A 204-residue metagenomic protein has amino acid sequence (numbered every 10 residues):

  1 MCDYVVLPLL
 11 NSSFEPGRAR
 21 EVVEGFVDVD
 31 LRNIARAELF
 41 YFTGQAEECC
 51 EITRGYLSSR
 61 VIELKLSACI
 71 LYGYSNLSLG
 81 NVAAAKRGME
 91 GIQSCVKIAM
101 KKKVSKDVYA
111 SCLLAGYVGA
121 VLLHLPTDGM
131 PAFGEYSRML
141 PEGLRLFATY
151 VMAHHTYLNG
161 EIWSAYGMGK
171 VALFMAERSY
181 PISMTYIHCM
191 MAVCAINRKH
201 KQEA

Functional and structural regions predicted by a protein language model:
Y4, L31, E38, S67 (+5 more regions): Residue register of alpha-helical TPR repeats
L9-L10, F40, N76, A120-L122 (+2 more regions): Residue at a conserved register position within TPR or TPR-like alpha-solenoid repeats
S12-S13, T43, L79, L123 (+2 more regions): Structural motif corresponding to the intra-repeat A-B loop/turn of tetratricopeptide repeats
P16, A46, V82-A85, P126-T127 (+2 more regions): TPR-repeat structural position
A19, C49, A85-G88, G129 (+2 more regions): Single-residue signature of alpha-solenoid repeat helices
G25-D28, R32, R60-L64, K101-S105 (+3 more regions): Short coil/turn linker motifs that delimit alpha-helical repeat modules in TPR/alpha-solenoid proteins
V27-D28, R54-S59, E90-K101, P131-M139 (+1 more regions): Amphipathic alpha-helical segments of tetratricopeptide repeats
Y109, Y117, R138-F147, W163 (+4 more regions): Conserved binding/catalytic microenvironments
